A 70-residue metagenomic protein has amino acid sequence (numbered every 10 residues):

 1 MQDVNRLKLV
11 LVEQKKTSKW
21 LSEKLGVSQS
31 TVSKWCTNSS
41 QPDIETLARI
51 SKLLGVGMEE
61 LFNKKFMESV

Functional and structural regions predicted by a protein language model:
M1-T17: A short, Lys/Arg-rich alpha-helix, primarily the initiator
L9, K15, K34, E60-V70: Short, charged recognition helix plus adjacent turn of helix-turn-helix-like nucleic-acid-binding domains
L11, S22, S51: The alpha-helix within a helix-turn-helix
V27-P42: Recognition helix of helix-turn-helix/homeodomain-like DNA-binding domains that insert into the DNA major groove
E45-E60: DNA major-groove recognition helix of helix-turn-helix/homeodomain DNA-binding modules
